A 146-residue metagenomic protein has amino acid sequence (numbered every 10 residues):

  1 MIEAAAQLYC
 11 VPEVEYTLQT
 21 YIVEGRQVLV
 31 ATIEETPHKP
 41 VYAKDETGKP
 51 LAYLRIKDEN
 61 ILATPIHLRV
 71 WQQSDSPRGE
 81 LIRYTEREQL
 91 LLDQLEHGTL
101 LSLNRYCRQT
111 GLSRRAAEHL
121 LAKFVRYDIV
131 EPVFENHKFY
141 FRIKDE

Functional and structural regions predicted by a protein language model:
M1-E146: Conserved N-terminal catalytic/coupling substructures associated with nucleotide/phosphate chemistry
